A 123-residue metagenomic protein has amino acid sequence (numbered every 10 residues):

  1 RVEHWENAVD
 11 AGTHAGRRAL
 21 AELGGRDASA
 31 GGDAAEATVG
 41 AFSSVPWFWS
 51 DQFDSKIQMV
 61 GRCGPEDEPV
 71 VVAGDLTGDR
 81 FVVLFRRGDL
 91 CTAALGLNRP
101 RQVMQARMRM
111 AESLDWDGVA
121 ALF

Functional and structural regions predicted by a protein language model:
R1-P100: Mid-to-C-terminal Rossmann-like scaffold of FAD/NAD(P)H-dependent oxidoreductases
P100-G118: A short, polar/charged loop-to-alpha-helix boundary motif
V119-F123: Ser/Thr/Gly-rich flexible loops in soluble cytosolic domains mediating phosphotransfer, phosphorylation
